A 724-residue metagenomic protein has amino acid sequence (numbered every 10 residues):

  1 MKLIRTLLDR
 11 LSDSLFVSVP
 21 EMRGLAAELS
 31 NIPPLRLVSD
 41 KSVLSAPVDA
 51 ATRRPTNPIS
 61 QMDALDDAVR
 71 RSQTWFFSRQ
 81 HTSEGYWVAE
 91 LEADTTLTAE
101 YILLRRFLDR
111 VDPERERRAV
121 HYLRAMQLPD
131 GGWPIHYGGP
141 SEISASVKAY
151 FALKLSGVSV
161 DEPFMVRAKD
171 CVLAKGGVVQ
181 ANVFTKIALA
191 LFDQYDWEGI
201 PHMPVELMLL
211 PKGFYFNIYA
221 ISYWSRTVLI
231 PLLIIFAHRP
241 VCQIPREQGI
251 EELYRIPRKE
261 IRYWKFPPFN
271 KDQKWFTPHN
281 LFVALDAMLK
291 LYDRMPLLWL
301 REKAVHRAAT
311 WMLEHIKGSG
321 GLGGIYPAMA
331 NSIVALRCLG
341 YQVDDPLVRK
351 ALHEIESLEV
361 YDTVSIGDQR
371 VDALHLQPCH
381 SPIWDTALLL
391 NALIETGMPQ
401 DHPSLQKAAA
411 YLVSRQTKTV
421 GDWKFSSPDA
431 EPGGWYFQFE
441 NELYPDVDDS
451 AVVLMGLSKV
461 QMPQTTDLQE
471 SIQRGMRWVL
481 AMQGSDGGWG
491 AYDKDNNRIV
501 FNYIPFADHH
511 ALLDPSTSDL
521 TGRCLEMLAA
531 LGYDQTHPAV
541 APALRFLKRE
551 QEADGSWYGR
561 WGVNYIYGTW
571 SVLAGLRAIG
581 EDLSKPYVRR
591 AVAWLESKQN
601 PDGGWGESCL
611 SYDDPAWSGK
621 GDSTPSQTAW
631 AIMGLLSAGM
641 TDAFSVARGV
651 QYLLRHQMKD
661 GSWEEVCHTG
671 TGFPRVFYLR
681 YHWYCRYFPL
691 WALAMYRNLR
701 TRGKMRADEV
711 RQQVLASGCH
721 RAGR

Functional and structural regions predicted by a protein language model:
M1-R724: Preference for long, amphipathic alpha-helical scaffolds in soluble/luminal domains and all-alpha bundles
